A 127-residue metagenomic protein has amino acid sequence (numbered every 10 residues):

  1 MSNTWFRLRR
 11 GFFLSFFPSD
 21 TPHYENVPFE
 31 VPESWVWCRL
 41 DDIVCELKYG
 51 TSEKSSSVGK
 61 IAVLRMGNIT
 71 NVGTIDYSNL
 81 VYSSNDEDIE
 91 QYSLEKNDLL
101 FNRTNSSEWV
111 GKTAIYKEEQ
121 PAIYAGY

Functional and structural regions predicted by a protein language model:
M1-W5, R9, F17-P18: Extended, domain-scale alpha-helical bundle/helix-rich regions
R7, D20-Y49: Non-catalytic DNA-recognition/assembly elements of restriction-modification systems
D20-H23, K60-M66, D76-N85: Short, structured beta-strand/loop micro-motifs enriched in basic residues and often containing a Trp
V27, E33-V36, G59-R65, G111 (+1 more regions): Structural beta-strand/beta-sheet cores of well-ordered domains, especially the beta-sheet scaffolds that support
E53-S56: Replace "in large, NTP-powered and nucleic-acid-processing enzymes" with "in large, NTP-powered factors and other
R65-G67, S84-Y127: A short beta-sheet element
G73-Y77, V110: Cytochrome P450 core scaffold surrounding the K-helix E-X-X-R motif and the conserved "meander" helix-loop region
